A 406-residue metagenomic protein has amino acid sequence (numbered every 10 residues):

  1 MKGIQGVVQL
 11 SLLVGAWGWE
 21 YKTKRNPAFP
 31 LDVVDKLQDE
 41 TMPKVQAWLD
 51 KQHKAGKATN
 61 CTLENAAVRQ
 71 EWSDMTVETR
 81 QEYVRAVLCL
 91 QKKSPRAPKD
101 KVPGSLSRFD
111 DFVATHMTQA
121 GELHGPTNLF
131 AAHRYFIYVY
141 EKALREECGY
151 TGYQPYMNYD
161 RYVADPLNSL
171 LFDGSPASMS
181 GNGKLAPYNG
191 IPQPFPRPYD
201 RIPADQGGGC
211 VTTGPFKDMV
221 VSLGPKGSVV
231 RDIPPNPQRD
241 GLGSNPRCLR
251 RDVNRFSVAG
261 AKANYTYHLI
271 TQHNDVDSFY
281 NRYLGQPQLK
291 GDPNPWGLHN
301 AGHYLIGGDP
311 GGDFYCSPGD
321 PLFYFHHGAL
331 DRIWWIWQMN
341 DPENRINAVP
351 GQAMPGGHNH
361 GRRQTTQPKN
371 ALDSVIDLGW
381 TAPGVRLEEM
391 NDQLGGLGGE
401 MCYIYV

Functional and structural regions predicted by a protein language model:
M1-R25: Fungal secretory targeting signals
W17-V406: Intrinsically disordered, flexible peripheral segments
